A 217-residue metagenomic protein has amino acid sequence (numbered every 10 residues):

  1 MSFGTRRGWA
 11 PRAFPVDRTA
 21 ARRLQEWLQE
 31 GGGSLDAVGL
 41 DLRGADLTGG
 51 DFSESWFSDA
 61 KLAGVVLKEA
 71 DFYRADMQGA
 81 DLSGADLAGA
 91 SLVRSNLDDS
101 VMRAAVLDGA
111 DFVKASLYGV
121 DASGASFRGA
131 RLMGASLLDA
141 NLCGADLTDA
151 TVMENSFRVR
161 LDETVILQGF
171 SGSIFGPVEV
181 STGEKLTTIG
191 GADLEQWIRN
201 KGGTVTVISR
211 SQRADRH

Functional and structural regions predicted by a protein language model:
M1-H217: Tandem repeat scaffolds
